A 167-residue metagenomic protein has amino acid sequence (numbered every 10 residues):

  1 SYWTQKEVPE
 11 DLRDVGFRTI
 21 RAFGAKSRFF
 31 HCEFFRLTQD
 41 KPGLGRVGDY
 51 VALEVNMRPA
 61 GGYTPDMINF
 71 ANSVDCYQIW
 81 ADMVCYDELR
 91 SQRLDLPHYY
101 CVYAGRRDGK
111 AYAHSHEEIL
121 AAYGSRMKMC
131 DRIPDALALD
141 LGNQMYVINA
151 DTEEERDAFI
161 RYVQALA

Functional and structural regions predicted by a protein language model:
S1-Y2, F30: Domain-wide signal for the mature, well-folded portions of proteins, strongly enriched in nucleus-encoded organellar
W3-P9: A short, structured beta-strand-centered segment in the mid-to-C-terminal lobe of catalytic cores from group-transfer
D11-C32, N56-G109: Active-site "cap" helix and flanking loop/linker of ATP-utilizing ligase/carboxylase catalytic domains
S27-F29, Y50, L141-N143: A general secondary-structure signal for short beta-strands and their flanking turns/coil in non-transmembrane regions
F35-Q39: Short beta-strand micro-motifs enriched in acidic
K41-G43, G62-T64, A113, E155-D157: Intrinsically disordered, low-complexity acidic/polar segments
P42-P59: A short beta-strand motif that forms the metal-chelation/ATP-contact edge of phosphoryl-transfer active sites
A81-A167: Peripheral (often C-terminal) accessory segments that flank ATP-dependent C-N-forming ligase machineries
